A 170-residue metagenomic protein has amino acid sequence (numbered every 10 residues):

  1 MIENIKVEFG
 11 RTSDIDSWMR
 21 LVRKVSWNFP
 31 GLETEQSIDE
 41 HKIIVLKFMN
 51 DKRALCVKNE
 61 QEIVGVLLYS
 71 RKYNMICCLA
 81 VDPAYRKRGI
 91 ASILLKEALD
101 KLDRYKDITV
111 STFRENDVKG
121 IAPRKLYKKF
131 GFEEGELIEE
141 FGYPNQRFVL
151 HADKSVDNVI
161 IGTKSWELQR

Functional and structural regions predicted by a protein language model:
I2-R20: A short beta-loop-alpha structural element at the N-terminal edge of CoA-dependent acyl/N-acetyltransferase catalytic
F9, M19-Q36: Helix-loop element at the rim of GNAT/NAT acetyltransferase active sites that forms part of the acceptor-substrate
G31-A54: Active-site rim helix/loop that mediates acceptor-substrate recognition in acyltransferases
C56, Q61-S70, M75-A80: Conserved beta-strand in the GNAT
V81, K87-D100, K125, K129: Conserved acetyl-CoA-binding loop-helix of GNAT-fold acetyltransferases
R88, L95, G120-P123, E139-R147: Short glycine/proline-centered loop/turn elements that form peptide/ligand docking sites
S92, E115-E136: Conserved active-site alpha-helix within GNAT-family acetyltransferase domains
L102-N116: Conserved GNAT acetyl-CoA-binding A-motif
